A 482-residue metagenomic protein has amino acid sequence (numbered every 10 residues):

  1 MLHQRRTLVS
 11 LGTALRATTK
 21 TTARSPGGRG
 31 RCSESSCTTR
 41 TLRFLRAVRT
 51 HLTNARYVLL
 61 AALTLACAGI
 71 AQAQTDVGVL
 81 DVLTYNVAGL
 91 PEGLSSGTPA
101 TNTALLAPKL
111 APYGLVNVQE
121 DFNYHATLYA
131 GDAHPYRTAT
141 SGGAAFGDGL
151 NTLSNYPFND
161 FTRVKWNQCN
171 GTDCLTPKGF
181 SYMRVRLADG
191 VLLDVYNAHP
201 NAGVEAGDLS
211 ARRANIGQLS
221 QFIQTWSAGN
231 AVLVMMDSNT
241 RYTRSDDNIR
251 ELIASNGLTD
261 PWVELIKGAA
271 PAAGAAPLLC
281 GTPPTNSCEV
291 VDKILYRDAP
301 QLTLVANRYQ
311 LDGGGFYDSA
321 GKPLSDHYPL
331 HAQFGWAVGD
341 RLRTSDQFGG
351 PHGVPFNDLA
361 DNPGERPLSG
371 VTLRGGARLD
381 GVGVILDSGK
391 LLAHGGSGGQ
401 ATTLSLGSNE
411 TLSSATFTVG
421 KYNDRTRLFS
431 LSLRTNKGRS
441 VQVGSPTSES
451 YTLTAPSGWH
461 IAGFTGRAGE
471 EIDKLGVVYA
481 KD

Functional and structural regions predicted by a protein language model:
R29, R56-L59, G69-G131, G147 (+1 more regions): N-terminal, active-site-proximal structural segment of metallo-dependent hydrolase catalytic domains
T38-L59: Bacterial N-terminal signal peptides that target proteins for export
L80-V87, L106-A126, L153, M183 (+5 more regions): Active-site beta-strand/loop signature of hydrolases that rely on acidic residues for catalysis
T84-N102, N167-L175, N201-A211: Acidic/histidine-rich helix-loop elements that form or flank divalent-metal/phosphate-binding sites at the catalytic
L115-N201, R308-Y309: Structured beta-strand-rich core segments of catalytic domains in phosphoester-bond hydrolases
Q224-V232, T240-R341: Metal-dependent phosphoester-hydrolase catalytic domains
G339-D482: Lectin-type carbohydrate-recognition ectodomains
